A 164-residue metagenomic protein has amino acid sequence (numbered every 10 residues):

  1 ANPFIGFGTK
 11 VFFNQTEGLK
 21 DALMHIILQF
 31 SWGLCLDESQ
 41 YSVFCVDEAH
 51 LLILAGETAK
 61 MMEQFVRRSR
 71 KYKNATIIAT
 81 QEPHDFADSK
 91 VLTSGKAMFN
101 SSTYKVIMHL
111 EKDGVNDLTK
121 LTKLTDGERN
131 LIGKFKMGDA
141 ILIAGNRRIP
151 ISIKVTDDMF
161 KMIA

Functional and structural regions predicted by a protein language model:
A1-G8, Q15: Structural flexibility/helix-modulation signal
N2, N100-S101, F135-M137: Short, solvent-exposed loop/turn segments at the edges of secondary structure
F7, S69, L142: Conserved RecA-like P-loop NTPase ATPase core
K10-L131, D157: Conserved P-loop NTPase motor cores
L124-A164: Conserved P-loop NTPase
